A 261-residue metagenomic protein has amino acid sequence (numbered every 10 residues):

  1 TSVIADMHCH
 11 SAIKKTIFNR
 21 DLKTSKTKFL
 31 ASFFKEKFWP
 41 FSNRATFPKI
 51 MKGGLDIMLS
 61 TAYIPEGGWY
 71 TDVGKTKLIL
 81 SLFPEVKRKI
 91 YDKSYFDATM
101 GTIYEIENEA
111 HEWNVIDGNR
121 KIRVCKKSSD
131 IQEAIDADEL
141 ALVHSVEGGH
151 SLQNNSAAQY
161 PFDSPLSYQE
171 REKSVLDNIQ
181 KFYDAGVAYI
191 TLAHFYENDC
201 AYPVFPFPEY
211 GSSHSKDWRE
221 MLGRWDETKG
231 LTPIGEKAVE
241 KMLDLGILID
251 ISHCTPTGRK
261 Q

Functional and structural regions predicted by a protein language model:
T1-K229, P233, K237, D244 (+1 more regions): N-terminal hydrophobic targeting/anchoring segments and the immediately downstream early-domain regions of hydrolases
L248-S252: Short catalytic-loop micro-motif centered on adjacent basic/acidic residues
